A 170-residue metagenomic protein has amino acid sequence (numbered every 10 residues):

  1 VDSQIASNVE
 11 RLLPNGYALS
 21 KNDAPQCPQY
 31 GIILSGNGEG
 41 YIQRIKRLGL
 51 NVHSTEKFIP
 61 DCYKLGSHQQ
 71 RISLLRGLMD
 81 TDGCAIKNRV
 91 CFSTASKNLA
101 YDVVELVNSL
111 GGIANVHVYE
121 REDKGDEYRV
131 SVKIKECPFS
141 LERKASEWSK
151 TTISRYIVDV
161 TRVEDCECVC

Functional and structural regions predicted by a protein language model:
V1-C170: Internal intein/HINT superfamily modules and their associated LAGLIDADG
